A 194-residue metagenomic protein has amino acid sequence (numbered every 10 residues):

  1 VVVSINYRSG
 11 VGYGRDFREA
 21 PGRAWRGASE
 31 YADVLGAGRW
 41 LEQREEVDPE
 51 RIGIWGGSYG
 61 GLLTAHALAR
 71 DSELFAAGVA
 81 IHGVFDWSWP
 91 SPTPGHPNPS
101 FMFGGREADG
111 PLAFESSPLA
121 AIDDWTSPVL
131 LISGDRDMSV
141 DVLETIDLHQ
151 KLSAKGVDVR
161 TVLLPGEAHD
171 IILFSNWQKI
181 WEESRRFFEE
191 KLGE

Functional and structural regions predicted by a protein language model:
V1-S58, F85, W89-N98: Cap/lid segment of the alpha/beta-hydrolase catalytic domain
V2, G78, V159-T161: Hydrophobic/aromatic anchor residues within beta-strands of the central parallel beta-sheet of Rossmann-like
G12, S88, I146, S153-E194: C-terminal catalytic histidine-bearing segment of alpha/beta-hydrolase fold enzymes
P21, A77, G83-S127, A154: Mobile cap/lid helix-loop segments that gate and shape the active-site cleft of serine hydrolases
I54-G56, I81, I132: Short beta-strand immediately N-terminal to the catalytic nucleophile in serine-hydrolase-like folds
G61-E73: Short glycine-enriched nucleophile-adjacent loop and the immediately C-terminal alpha-helix near the catalytic center
W125, L131-S133, D137: Short beta-strand/loop motif that positions the catalytic acidic residue of the alpha/beta-hydrolase fold
M138-D147: Conserved alpha/beta-hydrolase "acid-adjacent" motif
